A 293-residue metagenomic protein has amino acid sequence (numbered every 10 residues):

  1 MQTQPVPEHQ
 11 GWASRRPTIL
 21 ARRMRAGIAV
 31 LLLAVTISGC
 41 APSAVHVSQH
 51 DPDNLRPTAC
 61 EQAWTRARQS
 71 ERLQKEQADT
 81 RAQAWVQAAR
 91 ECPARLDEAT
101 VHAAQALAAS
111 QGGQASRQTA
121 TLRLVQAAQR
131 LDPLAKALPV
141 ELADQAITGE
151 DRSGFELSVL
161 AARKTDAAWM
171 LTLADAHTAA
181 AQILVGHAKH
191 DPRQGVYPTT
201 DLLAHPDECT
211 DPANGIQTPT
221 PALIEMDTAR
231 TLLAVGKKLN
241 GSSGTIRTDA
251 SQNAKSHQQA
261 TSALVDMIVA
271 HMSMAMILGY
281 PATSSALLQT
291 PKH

Functional and structural regions predicted by a protein language model:
V6-I28: Bacterial N-terminal signal peptides that target proteins for export
T36-G39: C-terminal motif of bacterial Sec signal peptides marking the signal peptidase cleavage site
A41-H293: All-alpha RGS (Regulator of G-protein Signaling) helical domain and cognate RGS-like helical scaffolds
